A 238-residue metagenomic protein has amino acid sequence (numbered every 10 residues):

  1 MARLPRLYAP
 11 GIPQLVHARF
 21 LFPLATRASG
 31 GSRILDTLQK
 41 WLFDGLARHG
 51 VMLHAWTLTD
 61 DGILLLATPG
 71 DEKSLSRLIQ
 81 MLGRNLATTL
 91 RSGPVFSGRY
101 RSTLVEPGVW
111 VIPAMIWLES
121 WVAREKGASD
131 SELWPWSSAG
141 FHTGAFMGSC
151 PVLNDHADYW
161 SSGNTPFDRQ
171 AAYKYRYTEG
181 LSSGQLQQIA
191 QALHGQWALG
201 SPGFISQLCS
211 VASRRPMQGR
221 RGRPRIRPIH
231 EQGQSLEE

Functional and structural regions predicted by a protein language model:
M1-D61, T68-E238: Short Pro-Cys-Gly-centered "Cys-loop" motif that presents a nucleophilic cysteine in a tight turn
